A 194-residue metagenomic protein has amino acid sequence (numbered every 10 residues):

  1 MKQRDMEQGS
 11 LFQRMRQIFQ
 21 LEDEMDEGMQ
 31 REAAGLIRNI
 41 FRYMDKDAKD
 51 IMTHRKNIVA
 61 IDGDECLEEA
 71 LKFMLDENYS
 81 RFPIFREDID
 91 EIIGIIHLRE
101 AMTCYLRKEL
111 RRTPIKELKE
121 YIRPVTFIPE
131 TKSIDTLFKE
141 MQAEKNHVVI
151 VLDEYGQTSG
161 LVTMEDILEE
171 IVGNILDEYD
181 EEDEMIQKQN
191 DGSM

Functional and structural regions predicted by a protein language model:
M1-M194: Cytosolic regulatory modules rich in charged/polar residues
